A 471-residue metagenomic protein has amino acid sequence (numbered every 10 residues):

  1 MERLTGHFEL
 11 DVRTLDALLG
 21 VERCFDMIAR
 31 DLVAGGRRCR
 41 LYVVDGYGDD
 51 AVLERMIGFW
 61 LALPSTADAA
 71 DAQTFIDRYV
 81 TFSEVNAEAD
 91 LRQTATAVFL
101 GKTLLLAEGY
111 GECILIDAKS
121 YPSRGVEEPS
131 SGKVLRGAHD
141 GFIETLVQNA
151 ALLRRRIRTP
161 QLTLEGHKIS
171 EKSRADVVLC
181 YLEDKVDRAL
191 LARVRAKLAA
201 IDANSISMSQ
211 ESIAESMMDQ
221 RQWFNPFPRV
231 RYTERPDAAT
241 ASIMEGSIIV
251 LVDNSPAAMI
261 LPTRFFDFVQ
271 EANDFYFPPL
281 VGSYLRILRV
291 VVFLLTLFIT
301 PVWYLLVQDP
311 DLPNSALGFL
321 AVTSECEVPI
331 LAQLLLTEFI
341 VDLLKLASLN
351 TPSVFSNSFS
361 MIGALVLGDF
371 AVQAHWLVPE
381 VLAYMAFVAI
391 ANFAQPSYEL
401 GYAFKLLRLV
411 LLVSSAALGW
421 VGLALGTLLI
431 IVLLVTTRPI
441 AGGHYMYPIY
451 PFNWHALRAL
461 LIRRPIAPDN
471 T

Functional and structural regions predicted by a protein language model:
M1-V302, L306, P310-L312, L434-T471: Membrane-embedded alpha-helical signal segments
D16, R154, T240, V341 (+2 more regions): Short glycine-/small-residue-rich flexible loop motifs, especially phosphate/cofactor-binding loops
F99, L135, V366, Q373 (+1 more regions): Short glycine/serine/threonine-biased micro-segments
R158, A199, K345, V372 (+1 more regions): Short polybasic/polar patches that bind polyanions
I249-V250, A257, T263-L411: Transmembrane alpha-helical segments that form the functional core of multipass membrane systems
P379-V381, M385-T471: Hydrophobic alpha-helical transmembrane segments of membrane transport and translocation systems, primarily multi-pass
